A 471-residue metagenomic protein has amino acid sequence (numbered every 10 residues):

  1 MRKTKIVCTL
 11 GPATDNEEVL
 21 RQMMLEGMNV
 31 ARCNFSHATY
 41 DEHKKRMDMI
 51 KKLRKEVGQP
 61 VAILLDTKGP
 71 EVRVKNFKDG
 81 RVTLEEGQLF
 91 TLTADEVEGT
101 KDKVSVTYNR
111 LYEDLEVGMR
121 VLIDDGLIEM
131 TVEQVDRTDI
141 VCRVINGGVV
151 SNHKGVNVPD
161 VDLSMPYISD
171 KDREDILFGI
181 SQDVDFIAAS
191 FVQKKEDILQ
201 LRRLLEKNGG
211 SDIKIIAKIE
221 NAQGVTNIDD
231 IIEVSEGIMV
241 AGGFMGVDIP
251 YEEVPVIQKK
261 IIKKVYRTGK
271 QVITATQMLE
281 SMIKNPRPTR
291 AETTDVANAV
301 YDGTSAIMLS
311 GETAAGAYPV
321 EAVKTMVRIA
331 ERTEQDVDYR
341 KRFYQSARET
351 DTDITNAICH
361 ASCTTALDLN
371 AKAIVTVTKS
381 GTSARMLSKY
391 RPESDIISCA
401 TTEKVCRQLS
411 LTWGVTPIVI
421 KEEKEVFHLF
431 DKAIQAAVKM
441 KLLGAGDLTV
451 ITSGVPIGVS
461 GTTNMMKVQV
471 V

Functional and structural regions predicted by a protein language model:
M1-V471: Non-catalytic helical/linker scaffolds that mediate oligomerization, partner binding, and domain coupling around large
